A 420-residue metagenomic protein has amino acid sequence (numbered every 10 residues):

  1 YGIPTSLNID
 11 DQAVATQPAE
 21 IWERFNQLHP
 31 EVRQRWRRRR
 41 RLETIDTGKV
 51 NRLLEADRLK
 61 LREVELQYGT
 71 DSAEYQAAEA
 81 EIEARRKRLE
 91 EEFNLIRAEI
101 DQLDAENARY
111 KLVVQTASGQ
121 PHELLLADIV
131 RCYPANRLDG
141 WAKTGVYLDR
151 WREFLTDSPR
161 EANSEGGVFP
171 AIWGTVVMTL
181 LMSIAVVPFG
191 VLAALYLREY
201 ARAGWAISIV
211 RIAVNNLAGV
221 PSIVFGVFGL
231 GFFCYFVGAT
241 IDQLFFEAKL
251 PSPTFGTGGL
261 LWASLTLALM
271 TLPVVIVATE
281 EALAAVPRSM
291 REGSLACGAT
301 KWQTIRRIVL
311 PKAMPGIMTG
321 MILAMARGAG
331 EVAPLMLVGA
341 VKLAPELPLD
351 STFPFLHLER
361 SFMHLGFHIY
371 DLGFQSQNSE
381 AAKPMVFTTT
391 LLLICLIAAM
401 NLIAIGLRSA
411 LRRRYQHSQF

Functional and structural regions predicted by a protein language model:
Y1-S164, Q419-F420: Membrane-topology segments of multi-pass transport proteins
L148-G166, A201, A206, F225-L269 (+2 more regions): Membrane-interfacial helix termini and adjacent extracytoplasmic/periplasmic loops of multi-pass transporters
T156, R160, E165-V177, L181 (+2 more regions): Alpha-helical membrane-interface segments at transmembrane helix boundaries
A162, V338-L392: Interhelical loop and adjacent transmembrane-helix boundary motif in polytopic membrane transport permeases
M182-V214, V227-F228, Y235, A404-R413: Transmembrane-helix boundary motif in ABC transporter permease subunits
A213-V220, F233, L261-V275, T279 (+3 more regions): Hydrophobic transmembrane alpha-helices
I276-P287, K301-G339: Transmembrane alpha-helices
